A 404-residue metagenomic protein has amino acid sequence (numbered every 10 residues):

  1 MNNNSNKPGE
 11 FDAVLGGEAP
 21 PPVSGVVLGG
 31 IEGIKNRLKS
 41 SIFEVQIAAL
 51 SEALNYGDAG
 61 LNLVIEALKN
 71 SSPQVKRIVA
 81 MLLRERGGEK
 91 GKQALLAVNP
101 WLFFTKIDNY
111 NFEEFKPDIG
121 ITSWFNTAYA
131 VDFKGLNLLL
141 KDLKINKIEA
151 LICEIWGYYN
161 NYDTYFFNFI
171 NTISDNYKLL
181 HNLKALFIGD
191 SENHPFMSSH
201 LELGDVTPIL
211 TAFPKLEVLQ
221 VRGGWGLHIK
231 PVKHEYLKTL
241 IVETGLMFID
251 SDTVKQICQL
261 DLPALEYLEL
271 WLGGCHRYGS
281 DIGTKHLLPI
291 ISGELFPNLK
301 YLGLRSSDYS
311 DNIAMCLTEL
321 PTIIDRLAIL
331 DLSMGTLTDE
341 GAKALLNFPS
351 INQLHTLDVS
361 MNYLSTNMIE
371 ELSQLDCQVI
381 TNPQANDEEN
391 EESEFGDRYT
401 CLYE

Functional and structural regions predicted by a protein language model:
M1-S199, K233, G274, E404: Extended repeat-based scaffolds of very large eukaryotic assembly and lipid-transport proteins
G30, D132-L136, F169, E202-D205 (+4 more regions): Amphipathic coiled-coil/heptad-repeat helices and related helical stalk/stem segments that mediate oligomerization
L68, K76-L95, N352-F395: Leucine-rich solenoid repeat scaffolds
N111-K116, L136-N146, N171-L180, D205-A212 (+5 more regions): Leucine-rich repeat
S123-V131, I152-N161, F187-S199, K215 (+12 more regions): Concave beta-strand-loop units of leucine-rich repeat
N168-F169, H234, S373, E391-E404: Short, surface-exposed amphipathic charged segments that create phosphate/polyanion-binding patches used for binding
Y278-I282, I313-L317, A342-K343, E370: Short, well-ordered secondary-structure micro-motifs
